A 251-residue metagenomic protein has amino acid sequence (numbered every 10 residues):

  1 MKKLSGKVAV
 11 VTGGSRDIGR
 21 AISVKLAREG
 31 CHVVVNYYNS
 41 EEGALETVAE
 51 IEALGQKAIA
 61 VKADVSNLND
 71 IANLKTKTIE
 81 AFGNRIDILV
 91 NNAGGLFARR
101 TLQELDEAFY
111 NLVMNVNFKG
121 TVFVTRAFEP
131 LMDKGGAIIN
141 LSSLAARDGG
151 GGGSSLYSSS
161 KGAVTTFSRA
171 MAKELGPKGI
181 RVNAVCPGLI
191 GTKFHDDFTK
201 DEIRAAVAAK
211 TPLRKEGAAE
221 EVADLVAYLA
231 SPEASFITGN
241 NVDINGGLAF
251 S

Functional and structural regions predicted by a protein language model:
V8, S15-R16: Conserved glycine-rich cofactor-binding loop
E41, K62-L74, E107, E220: The beta1-alpha1 cofactor-binding region of Rossmann-like NAD(H)/NADP(H)-dependent oxidoreductases
R100-L102, D106-N111, H195, V207: Substrate-binding pocket helix/loop in short-chain dehydrogenase/reductase
T125, S160, S168: Active-site helix of classical SDR
P130, K173-P177, S235: Alpha-helical segment proximal to the catalytic Tyr-Lys
S143: Residue(s) in the substrate-gating loop at a strand-loop-helix junction that position the organic substrate next
G176, R181, I237-G239, N245: Short, small/polar-rich loop/turn modules that mediate ligand/substrate recognition or access, typified
